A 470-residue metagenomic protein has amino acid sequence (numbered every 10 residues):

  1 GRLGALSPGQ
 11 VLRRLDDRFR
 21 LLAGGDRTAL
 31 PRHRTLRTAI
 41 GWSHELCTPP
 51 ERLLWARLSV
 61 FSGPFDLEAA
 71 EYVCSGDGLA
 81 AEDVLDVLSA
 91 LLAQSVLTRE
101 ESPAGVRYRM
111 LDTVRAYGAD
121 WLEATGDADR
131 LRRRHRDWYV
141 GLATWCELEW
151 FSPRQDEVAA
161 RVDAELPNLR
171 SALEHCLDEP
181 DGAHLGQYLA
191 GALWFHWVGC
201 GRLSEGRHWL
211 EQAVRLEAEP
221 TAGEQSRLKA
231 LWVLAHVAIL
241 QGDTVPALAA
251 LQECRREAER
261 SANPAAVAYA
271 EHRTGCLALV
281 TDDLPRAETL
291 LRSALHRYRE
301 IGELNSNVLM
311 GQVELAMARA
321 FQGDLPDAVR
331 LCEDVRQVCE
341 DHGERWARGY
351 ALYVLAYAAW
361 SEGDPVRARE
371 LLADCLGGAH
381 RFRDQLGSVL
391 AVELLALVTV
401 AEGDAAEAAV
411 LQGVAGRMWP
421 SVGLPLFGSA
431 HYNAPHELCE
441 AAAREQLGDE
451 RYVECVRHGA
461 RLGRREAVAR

Functional and structural regions predicted by a protein language model:
G1-R215, L386, V392-L394, V398-V410 (+2 more regions): Aliphatic-rich helical/repeat scaffold segments used for oligomerization and domain docking
S89, R170, E174-L177, E211 (+9 more regions): Alpha-solenoid helical repeat scaffolds
C146-R161, F382-Q385, P420-L438: Acidic, Ser/Thr-rich low-complexity linear motifs
C176, W197, E217-A218, A238 (+11 more regions): Eukaryotic all-alpha helical interaction scaffolds
E179-D181, E219-A222, R256-P264, H296-L304 (+4 more regions): Short coil/turn linkers that connect adjacent helices within long alpha-helical scaffolds, especially alpha-solenoid
Q187-G201, S226-T244, A265-D283, A294 (+6 more regions): Tandem amphipathic alpha-helical repeat scaffolds
A406-R470: C-terminal non-catalytic interaction modules
